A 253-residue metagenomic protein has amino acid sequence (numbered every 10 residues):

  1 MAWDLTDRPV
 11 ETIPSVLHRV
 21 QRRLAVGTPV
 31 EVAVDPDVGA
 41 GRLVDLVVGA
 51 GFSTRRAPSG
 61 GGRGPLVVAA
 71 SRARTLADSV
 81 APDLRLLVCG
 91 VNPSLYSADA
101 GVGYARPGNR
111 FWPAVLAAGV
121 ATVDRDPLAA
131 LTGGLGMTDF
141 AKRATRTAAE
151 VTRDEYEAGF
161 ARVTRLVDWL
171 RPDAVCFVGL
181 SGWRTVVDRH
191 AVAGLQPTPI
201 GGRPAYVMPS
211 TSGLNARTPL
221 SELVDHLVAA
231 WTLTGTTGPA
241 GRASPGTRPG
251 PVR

Functional and structural regions predicted by a protein language model:
M1-V30: An N-terminal amphipathic alpha-helical segment
L5, G101-D154: Short, surface-exposed acidic-centric catalytic microdomains
V34-P36, V91, F177-G182: Short, well-ordered beta-to-alpha junction loops that form the rim of enzyme active sites and present histidine/acidic
G41, A50-P82, P107, A114 (+2 more regions): C-terminal capping/extension of enzyme domains
R85-Y104: Short glycine-rich His-centered loop
L95-A98, R146-T147, W183-V186, L214-R217: Short catalytic/ligand-binding loop motif for oxyanion handling, primarily in non-cytosolic enzymes, centered on
G134-R189: Internal catalytic-core helix/loop-beta-alpha segment that presents or stabilizes conserved functional determinants
